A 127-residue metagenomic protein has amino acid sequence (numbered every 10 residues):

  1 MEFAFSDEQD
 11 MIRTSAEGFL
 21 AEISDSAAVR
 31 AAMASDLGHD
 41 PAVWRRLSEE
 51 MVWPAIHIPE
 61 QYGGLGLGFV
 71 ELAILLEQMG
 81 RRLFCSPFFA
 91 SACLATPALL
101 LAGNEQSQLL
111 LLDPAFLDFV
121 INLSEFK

Functional and structural regions predicted by a protein language model:
M1-E8: Intrinsic disorder at enzyme termini
Q9, L20: Conserved S/T- and glycine-rich ATP-binding loop of Class I adenylate-forming
A21-F126: Glycine-rich flavin
